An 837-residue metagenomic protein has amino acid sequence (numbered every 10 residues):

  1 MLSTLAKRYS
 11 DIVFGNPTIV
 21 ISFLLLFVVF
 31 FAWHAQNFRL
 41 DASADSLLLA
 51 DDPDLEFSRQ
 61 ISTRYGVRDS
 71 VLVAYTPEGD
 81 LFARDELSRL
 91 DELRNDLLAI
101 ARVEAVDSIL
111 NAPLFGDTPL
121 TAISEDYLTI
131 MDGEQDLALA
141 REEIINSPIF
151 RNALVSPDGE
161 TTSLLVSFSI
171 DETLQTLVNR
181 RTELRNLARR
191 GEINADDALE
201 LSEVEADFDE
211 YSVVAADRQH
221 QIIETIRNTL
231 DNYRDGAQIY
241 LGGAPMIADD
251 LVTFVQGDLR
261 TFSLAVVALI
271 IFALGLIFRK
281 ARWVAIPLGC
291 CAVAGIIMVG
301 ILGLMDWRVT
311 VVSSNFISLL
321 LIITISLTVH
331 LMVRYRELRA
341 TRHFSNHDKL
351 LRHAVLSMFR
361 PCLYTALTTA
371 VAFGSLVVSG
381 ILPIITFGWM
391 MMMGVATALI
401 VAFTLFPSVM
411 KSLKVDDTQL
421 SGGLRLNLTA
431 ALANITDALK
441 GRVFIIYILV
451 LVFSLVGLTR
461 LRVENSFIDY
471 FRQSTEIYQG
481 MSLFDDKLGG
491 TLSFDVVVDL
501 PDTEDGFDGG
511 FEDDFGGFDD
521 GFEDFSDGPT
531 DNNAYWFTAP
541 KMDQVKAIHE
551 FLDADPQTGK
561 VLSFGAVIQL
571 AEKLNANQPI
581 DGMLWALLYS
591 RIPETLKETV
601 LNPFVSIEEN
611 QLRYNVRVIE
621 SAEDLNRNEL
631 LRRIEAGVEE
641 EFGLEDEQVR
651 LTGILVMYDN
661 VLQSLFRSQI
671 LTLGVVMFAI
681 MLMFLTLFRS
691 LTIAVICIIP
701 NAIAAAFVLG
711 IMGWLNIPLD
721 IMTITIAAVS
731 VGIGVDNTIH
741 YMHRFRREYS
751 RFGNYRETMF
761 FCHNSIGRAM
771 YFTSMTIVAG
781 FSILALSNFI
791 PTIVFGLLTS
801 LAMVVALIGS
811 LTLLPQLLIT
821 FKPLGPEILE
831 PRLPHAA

Functional and structural regions predicted by a protein language model:
M1-A42, S46, P53, R59 (+6 more regions): Membrane-embedded transmembrane helical bundles of large multi-pass transporters/channels
M1-V266, I271, I277, A281 (+2 more regions): Feature of extramembrane
